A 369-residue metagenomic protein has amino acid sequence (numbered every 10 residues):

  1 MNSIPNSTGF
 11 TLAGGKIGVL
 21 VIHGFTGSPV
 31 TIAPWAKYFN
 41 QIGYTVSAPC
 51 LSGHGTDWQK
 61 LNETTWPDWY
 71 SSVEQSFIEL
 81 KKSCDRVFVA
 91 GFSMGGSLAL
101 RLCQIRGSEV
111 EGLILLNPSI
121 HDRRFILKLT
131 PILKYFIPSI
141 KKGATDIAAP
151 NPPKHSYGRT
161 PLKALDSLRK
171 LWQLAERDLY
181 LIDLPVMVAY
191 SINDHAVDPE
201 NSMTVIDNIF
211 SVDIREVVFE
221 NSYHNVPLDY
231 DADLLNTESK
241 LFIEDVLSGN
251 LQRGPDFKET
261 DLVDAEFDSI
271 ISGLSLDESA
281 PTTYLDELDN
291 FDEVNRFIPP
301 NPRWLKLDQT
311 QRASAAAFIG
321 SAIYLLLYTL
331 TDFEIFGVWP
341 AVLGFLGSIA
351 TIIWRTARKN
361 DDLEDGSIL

Functional and structural regions predicted by a protein language model:
W35, L184, D198-D207, V218: Short alpha-helix in the alpha/beta-hydrolase fold that links the catalytic acid
F39-W58: Conserved alpha/beta-hydrolase
D57-S83, F88: Catalytic nucleophile-loop/oxyanion-hole region of alpha/beta-hydrolase and closely related hydrolase-like folds
G91-G95, A99: Gly/Ala-rich beta-loop-alpha elbow adjacent to hydrolase catalytic centers
I114-R124: Active-site nucleophile loop of the alpha/beta-hydrolase fold
L181-I182, V188-Y190, D194: Short beta-strand/loop motif that positions the catalytic acidic residue of the alpha/beta-hydrolase fold
N221-F257: Catalytic active-site module of serine/aspartate enzymes centered on a nucleophile-bearing elbow/loop
L247-L369: Intrinsic, low-complexity terminal and presequence regions
